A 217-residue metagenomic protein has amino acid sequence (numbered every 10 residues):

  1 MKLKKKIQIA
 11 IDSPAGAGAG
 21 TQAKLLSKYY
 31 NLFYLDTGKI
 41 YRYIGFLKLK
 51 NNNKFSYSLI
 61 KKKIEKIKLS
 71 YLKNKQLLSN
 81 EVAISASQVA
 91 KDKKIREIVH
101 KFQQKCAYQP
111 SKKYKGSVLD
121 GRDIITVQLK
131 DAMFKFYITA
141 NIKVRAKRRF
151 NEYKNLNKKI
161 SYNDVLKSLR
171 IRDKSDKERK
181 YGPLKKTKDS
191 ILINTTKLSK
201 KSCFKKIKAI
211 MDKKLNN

Functional and structural regions predicted by a protein language model:
L3-I9, Y114-K115: Pre-Walker A (Motif I) flank of P-loop NTPase domains
I9-S27: Glycine-rich phosphate-binding P-loop
S27-T37, K50-N53: Post-Walker A helix-loop "phosphate-sensing" segment adjacent to the P-loop in P-loop NTPases
Y30, T126-A132: Phosphate-binding loop of NTP-binding sites
I40-K115, D123-T126, K143, K147 (+3 more regions): ATP-dependent small-molecule kinase phosphotransfer cores that center on conserved nucleotide phosphate-binding segments
S117, M133-Y137, S190-L192: Short, well-ordered beta-strand core segments
K186-K201: Phosphate-binding beta-loop-alpha motif at adenosine-nucleotide cofactor sites
K206-N217: C-terminal alpha-helix
